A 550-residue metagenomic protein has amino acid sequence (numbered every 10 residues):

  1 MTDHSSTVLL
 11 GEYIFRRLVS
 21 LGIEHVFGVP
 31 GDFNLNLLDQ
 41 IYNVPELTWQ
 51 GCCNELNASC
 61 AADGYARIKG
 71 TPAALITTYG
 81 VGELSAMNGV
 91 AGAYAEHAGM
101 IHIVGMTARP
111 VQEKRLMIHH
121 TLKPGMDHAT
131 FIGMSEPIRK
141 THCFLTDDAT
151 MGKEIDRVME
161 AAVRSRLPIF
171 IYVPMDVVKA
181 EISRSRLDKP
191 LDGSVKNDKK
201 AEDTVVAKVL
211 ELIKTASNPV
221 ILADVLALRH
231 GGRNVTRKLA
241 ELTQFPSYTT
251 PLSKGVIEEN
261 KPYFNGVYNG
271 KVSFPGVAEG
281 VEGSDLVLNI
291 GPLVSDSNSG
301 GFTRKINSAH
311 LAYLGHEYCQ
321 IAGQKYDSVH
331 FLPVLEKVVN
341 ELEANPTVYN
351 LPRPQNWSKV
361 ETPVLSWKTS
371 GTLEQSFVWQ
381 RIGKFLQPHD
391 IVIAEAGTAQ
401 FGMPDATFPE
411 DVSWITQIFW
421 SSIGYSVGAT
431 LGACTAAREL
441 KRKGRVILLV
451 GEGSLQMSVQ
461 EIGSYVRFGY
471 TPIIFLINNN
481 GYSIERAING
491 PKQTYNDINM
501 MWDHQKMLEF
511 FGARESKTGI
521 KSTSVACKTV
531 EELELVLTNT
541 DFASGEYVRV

Functional and structural regions predicted by a protein language model:
T2-N345, P388, K443, T471-I474: N-terminal alpha/beta PP-like core and its mobile active-site loop of ThDP/TPP-dependent enzymes
T2-S5, T146-A149, S185, A207-E211 (+2 more regions): Phosphate/pyrophosphate-binding active-site segments
G11-F15, V19-E24, V29-D32, L37-I41 (+1 more regions): Active-site diphosphate/adenylate-binding microenvironment
F15, D63-A66, D156-E160, L210 (+4 more regions): Generic structural signal for well-ordered alpha-helical scaffold segments
L56, V177, H316, A394-A396 (+2 more regions): Generic detector of well-ordered alpha-helical packing
A66, A162, A240, G383-L386 (+3 more regions): N-terminal cationic-hydrophobic initiation segments that often serve targeting/anchoring roles
I103, E113-G125, R233, A322 (+3 more regions): Thiamine diphosphate
I290, L314, A394, G451-E452 (+1 more regions): Active-site flanking residues adjacent to catalytic metal/cofactor-binding acidic residues
